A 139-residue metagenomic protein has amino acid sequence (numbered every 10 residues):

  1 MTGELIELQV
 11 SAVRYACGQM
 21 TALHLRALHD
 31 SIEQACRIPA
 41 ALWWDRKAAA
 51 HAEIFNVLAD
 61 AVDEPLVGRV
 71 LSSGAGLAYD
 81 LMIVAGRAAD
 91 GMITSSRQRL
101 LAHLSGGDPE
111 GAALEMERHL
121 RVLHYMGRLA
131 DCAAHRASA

Functional and structural regions predicted by a protein language model:
M1-R14, G18, R128-A139: Short linear motifs at protein or domain termini
E4-E7, A22-V84, I93-R99, G111-L123: Conserved amphipathic alpha-helical segments that form helical-bundle/coiled-coil interaction surfaces
G18, A40, S105-G106: Alpha-helix C-terminal capping/termination sites
R99, G107, H135-A139: Charge-rich, acidic-biased intrinsically disordered regions
